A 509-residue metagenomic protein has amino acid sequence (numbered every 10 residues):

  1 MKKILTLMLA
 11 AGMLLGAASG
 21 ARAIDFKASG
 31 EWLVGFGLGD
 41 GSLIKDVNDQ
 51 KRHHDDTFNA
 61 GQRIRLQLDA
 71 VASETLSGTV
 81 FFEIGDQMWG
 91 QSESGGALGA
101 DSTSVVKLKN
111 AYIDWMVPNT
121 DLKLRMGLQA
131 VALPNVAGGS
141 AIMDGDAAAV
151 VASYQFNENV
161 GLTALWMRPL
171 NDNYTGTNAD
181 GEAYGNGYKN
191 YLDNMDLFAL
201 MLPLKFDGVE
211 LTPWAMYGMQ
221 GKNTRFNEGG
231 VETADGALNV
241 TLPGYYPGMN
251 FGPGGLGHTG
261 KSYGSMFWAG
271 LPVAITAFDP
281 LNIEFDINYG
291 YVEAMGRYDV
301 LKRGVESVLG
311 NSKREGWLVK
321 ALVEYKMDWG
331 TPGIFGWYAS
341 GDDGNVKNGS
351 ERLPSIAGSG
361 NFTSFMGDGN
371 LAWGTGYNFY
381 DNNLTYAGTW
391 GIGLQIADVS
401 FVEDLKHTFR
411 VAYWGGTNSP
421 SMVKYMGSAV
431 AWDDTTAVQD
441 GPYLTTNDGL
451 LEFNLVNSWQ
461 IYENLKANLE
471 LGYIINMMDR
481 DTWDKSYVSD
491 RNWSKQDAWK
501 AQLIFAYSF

Functional and structural regions predicted by a protein language model:
K2, T6-V131, A147-V160, A164 (+7 more regions): Beta-barrel outer-membrane channel/assembly domains of diderm bacteria
S42-L43, G176-T177, R225-F226, N345-N348: Short aromatic-enriched loop/helix-cap "lid" or pocket-rim segments at secondary-structure transitions that line
L133-G138: A conserved hydrophobic secondary-structure block that centers on an alpha-helix together with its immediately flanking
G139-D144: "Short basic amphipathic alpha-helical interaction patches in structured regions
D146, V151-S153, N159-Y184, L192-D196: Hydrophobic, small-residue-rich alpha-helical packing segments that form membrane-like cores
A179-Y188, D196-F198, T212-T259, P354-G376: Acidic/polar loop-and-plug regions of large Gram-negative outer-membrane beta-barrel proteins
N311, G333, A339-G388: C-terminal outer-membrane beta-barrel translocator/porin domains of Gram-negative envelope proteins and their
